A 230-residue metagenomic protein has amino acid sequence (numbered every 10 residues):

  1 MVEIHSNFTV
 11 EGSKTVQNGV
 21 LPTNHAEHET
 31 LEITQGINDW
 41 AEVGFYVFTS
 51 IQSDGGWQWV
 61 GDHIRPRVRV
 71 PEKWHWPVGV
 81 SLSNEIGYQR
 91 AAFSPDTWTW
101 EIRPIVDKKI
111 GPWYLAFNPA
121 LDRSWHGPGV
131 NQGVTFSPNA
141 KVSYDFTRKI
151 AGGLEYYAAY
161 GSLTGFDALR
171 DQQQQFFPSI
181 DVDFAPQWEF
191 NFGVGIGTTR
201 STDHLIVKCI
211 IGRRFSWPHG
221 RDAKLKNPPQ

Functional and structural regions predicted by a protein language model:
M1-Q230: Transmembrane beta-barrel domains of Gram-negative outer membranes and organellar outer membranes
